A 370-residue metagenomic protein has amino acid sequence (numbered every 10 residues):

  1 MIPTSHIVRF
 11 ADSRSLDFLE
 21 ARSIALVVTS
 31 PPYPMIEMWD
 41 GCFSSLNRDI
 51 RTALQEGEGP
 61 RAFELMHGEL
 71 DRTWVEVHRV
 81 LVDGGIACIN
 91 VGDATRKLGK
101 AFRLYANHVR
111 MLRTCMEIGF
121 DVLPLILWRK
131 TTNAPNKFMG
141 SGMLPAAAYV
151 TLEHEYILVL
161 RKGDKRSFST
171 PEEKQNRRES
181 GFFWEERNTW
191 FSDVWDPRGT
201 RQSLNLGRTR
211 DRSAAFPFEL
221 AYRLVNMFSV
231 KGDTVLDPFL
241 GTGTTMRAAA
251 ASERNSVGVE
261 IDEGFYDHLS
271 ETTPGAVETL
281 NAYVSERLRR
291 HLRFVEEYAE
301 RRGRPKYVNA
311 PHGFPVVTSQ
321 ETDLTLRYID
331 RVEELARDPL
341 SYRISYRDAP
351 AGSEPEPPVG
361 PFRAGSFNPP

Functional and structural regions predicted by a protein language model:
M1-M139, A148, F183-P370: S-adenosyl-L-methionine-dependent nucleic acid methyltransferase catalytic domains
R103, S169-Q175: Surface-exposed flexible segments
I118, A147-R166: Core SAM-dependent methyltransferase catalytic element
M139-G142, Q175: Short, surface-exposed loop/helix-turn segments at secondary-structure junctions that function as lids/hinges flanking
K165-P171, R187-W190: Proline-centered turn/helix-capping motifs that create local helix->coil transitions or kinks
E173-W184: Active-site-adjacent helix-turn-beta-strand microarchitecture at beta-sheet edges that either contains or buttresses
